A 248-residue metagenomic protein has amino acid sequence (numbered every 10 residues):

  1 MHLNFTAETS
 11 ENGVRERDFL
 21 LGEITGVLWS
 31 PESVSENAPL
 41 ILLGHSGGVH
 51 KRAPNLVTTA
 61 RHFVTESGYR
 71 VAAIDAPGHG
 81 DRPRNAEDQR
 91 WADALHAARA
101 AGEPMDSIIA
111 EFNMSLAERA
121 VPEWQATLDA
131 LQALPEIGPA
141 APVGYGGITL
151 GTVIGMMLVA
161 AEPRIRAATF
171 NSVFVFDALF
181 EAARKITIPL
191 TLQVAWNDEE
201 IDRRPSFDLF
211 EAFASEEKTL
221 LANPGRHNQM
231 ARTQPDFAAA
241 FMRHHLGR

Functional and structural regions predicted by a protein language model:
M1-E36: N-terminal cap/lid segment of alpha/beta-hydrolase-fold proteins
I41, S46-E136: Serine-hydrolase catalytic machinery in alpha/beta-hydrolase-like enzymes
N55-V57, M157-L158, I188, D202-E211: Short alpha-helix in the alpha/beta-hydrolase fold that links the catalytic acid
P122-K185: Primarily recognizes the serine-hydrolase "nucleophile elbow" in alpha/beta-hydrolase and SGNH/GDSL folds
I186, L192-V194: Short beta-strand/loop motif that positions the catalytic acidic residue of the alpha/beta-hydrolase fold
W196-I201, N228-Q229: Acidic catalytic loop of the alpha/beta-hydrolase fold
F207, E211-N228: Catalytic histidine neighborhood in serine/cysteine hydrolases with alpha/beta-hydrolase-type architecture
P224-G225, A231-R248: Catalytic active-site module of serine/aspartate enzymes centered on a nucleophile-bearing elbow/loop
